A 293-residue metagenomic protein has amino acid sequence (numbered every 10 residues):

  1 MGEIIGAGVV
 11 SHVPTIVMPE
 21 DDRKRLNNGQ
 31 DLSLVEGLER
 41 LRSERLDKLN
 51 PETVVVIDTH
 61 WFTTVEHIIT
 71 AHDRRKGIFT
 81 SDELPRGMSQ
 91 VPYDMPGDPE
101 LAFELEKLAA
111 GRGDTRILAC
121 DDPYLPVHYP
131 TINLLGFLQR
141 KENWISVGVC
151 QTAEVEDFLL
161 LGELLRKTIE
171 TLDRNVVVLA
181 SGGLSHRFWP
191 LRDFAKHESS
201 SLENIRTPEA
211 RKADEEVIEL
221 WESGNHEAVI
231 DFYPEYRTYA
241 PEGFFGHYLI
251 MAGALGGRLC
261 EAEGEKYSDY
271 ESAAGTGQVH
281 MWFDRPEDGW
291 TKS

Functional and structural regions predicted by a protein language model:
M1-P51, T63-L160, L191-S293: Flexible, D/E/H-enriched segments
E52-D58, V147, R174-L184: Beta-strand elements within well-structured catalytic alpha/beta cores of enzymes that handle phosphate/sulfate esters
T59-T63, G182-H186, D193: Short, internal active-site loops enriched in acidic
G162, G182-S185, G277: Glycine-centered flexibility sites
E163-V176: Non-transmembrane, aqueous-exposed alpha-helical and coiled segments at domain scale
